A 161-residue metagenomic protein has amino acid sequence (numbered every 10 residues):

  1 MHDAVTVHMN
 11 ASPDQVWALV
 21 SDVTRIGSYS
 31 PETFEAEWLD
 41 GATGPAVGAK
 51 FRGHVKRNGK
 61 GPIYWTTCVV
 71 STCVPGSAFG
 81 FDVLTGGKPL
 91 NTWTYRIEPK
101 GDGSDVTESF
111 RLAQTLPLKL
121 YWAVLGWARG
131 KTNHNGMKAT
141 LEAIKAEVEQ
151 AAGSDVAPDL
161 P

Functional and structural regions predicted by a protein language model:
M1-T43, D159-P161: Hydrophobic ligand-binding cavity/cleft-lining segments
H2-A4, I63-T67, P89-W93: Short, surface-exposed coil-to-beta transition loops
P13, T43-P45, S71-S77, R96-D105 (+1 more regions): A short, structured loop/turn motif at beta-sheet edges
V16-V20, I26, F51-G53, V70 (+4 more regions): Hydrophobic pocket/interface hotspot
W38, A143-P161: Short, highly charged C-terminal tails/helix-capping segments
A49-N58, F79-G86: Short beta-strand segments that buttress and anchor functional surface loops
R57-Y64, Q114-P117: Short, cysteine-centered beta-strand-loop-beta hairpins and adjacent loop/turn segments enriched in charged/polar
D82-A139, I144-A146: Beta-strand/loop substructures that line and gate deep hydrophobic ligand-binding cavities in soluble
